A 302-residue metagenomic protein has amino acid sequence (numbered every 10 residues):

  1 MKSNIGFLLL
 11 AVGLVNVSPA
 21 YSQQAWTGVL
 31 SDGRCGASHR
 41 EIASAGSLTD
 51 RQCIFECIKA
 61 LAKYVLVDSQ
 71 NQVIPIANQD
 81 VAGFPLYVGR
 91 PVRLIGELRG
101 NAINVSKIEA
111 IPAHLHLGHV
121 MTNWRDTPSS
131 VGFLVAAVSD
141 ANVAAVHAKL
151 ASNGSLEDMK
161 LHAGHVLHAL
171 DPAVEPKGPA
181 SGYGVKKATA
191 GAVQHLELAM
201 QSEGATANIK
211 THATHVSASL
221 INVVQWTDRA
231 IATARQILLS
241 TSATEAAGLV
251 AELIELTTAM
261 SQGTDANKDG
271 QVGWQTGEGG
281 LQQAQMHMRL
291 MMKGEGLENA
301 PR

Functional and structural regions predicted by a protein language model:
M1-I5: Positively charged n-region of N-terminal signal peptides that target proteins for export
G6-N16: Bacterial N-terminal signal peptides
N16-S22: Sec/Tat signal peptide C-region and signal peptidase I cleavage site
S22-A113: Conserved RNA-binding domains used in RNP assembly and mRNA/RNA metabolism
P112-R302: Mature extracytoplasmic or organellar-lumen-exposed domains after removal of signal/transit peptides
